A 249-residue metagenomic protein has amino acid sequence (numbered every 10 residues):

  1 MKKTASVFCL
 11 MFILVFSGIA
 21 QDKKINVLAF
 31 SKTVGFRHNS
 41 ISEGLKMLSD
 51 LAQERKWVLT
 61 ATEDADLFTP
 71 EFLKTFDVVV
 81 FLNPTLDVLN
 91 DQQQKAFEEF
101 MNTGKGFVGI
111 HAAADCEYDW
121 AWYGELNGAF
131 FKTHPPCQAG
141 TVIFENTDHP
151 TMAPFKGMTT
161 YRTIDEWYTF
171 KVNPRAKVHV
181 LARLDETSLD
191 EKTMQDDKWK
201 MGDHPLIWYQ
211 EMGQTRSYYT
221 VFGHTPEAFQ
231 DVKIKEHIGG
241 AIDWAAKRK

Functional and structural regions predicted by a protein language model:
M1-A5: Positively charged n-region of N-terminal signal peptides that target proteins for export
S6-S17: Bacterial N-terminal signal peptides
L10, D22-I25, S31, Q53-W57 (+4 more regions): Extracellular ligand-binding/catalytic regions of CAZymes and related secreted enzymes and adhesion modules
Q21-C116: Helical hinge/lid and interdomain linker segments adjacent to catalytic or ligand-binding clefts that mediate domain
S31, E63-A65, H111, N146 (+3 more regions): Residues at the C-termini of beta-strands that transition into short coil/loop
E43, M47, T75, Q92 (+6 more regions): Extracytoplasmic/secreted proteins, especially bacterial periplasmic and envelope-associated proteins
D87-F155: A glycine-rich, often tryptophan-bearing local segment used as a flexible ligand/cofactor-contacting loop or short
A129, H134-Q214: Catalytic beta-strand/loop cores that center a nucleophilic Ser/Cys/Thr and support acyl-enzyme chemistry
